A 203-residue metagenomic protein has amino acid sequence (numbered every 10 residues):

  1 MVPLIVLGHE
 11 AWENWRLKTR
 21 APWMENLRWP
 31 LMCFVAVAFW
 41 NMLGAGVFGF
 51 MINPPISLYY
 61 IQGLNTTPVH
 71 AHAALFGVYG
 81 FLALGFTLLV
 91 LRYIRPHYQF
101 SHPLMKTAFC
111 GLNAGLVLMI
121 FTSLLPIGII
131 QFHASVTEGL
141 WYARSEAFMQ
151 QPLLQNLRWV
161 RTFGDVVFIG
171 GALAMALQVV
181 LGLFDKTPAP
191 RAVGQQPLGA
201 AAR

Functional and structural regions predicted by a protein language model:
M1-N14, P30-P55, T67-I94, H102-Q150 (+1 more regions): Hydrophobic cores of alpha-helical transmembrane segments in multi-pass integral membrane proteins
T19-L31: Histidine/acidic residue-rich metal-binding segments in metalloenzymes
S57-Q62: Membrane-interface helix termini and inter-helical loops of multi-pass transporters
A73, L153, Q196-L198: Generic low-complexity segments that are intrinsically disordered, proline-rich and/or Lys/Arg-biased
T187-R203: Short, highly charged, low-complexity non-transmembrane loops/tails of multi-pass membrane proteins
